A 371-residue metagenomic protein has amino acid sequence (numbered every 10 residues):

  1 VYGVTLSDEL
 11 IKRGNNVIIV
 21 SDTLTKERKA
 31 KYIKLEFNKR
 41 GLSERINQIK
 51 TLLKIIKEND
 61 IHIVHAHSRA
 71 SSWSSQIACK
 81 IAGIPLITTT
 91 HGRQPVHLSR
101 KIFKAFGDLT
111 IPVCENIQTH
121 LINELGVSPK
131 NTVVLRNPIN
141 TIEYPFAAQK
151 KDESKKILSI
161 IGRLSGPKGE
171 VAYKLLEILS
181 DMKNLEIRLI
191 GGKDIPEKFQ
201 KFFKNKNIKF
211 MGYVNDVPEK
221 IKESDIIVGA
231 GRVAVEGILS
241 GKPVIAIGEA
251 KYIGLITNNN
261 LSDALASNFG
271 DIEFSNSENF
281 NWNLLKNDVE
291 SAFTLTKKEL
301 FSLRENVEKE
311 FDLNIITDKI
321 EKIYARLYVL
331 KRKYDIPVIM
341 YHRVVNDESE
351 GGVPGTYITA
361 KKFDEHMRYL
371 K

Functional and structural regions predicted by a protein language model:
Y2-E44, G192-F199: N-terminal strand-loop element at the rim of the active site of nucleotide-sugar-dependent glycosyltransferases
A66-S72, T90: Short His-centered aromatic/hydrophobic patch
G107-T132, I139: A short, active-site helix/loop in glycosyltransferases that binds the activated sugar's phosphate group
I122-N123, K130, R136-S154, G166-G169: Acidic anion/phosphate-binding donor-loop and adjacent secondary structure in glycosyltransferase catalytic cores
F146-Q149, F274-A325: A charged, aromatic-enriched C-terminal amphipathic alpha-helix characteristic of glycosyltransferases across folds
D152, I157-K198: Conserved catalytic-core segment of nucleotide-activated headgroup transferases in glycan assembly
G191, P196-V214: Nucleotide-activated donor-binding/catalytic signature segment of Leloir-type glycosyltransferases, i.e., the conserved
A325, V329-K371: Terminal accessory/targeting
